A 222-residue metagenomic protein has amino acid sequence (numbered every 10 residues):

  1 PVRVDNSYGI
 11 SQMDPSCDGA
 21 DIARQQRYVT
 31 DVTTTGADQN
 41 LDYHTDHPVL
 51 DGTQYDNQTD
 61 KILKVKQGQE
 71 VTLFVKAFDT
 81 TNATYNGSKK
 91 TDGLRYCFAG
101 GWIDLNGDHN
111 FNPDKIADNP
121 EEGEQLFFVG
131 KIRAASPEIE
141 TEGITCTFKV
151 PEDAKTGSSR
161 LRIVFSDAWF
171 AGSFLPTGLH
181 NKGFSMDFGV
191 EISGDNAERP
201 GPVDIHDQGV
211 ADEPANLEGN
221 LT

Functional and structural regions predicted by a protein language model:
P1-T222: A broad "non-catalytic interaction surface" signal
